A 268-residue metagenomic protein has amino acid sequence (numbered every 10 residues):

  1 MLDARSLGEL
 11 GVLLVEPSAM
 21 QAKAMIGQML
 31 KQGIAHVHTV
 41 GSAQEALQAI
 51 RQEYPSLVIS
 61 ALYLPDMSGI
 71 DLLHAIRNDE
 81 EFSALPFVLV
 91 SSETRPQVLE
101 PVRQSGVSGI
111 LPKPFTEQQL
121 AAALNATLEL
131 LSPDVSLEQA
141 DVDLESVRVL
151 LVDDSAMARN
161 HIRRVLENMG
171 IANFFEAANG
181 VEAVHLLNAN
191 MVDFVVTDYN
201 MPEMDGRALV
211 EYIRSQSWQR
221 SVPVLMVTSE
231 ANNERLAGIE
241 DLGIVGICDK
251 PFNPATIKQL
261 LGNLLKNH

Functional and structural regions predicted by a protein language model:
E9-M20, M25-M29, V58, S146-M157 (+3 more regions): Conserved acidic segment of CheY-like receiver
P17, T39-Q48, G69, E176-H185 (+1 more regions): Helix N-cap/capping motif at the beta->alpha junctions
E53-I59, L64, N190-V196: Active-site beta3 strand of CheY-like receiver
A61-L62, S91, D198, T228: Active-site residues of response regulator receiver
I70-S83, H185, R207-R220: Short amphipathic alpha-helix used as the core "switch/output" element in two-component signaling
D71, T94-G109, A189, A208 (+2 more regions): Alpha4 helix (beta4-alpha4-beta5 surface) of REC/receiver domains from two-component response regulators
F115-L124, F252-L261: C-terminal output helix
E129-R163, N267-H268: CheY-like receiver
